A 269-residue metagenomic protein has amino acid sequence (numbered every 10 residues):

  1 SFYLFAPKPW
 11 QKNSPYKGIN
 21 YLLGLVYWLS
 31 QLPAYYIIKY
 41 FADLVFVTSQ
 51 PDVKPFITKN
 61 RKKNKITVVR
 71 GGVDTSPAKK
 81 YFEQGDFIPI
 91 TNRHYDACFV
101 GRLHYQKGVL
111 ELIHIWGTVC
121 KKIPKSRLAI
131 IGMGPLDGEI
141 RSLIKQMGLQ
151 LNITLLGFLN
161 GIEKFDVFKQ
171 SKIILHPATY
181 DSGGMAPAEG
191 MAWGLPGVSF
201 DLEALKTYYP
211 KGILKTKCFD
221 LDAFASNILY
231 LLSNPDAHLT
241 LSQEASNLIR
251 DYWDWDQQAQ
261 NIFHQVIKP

Functional and structural regions predicted by a protein language model:
Y21-V45: Membrane-proximal helix-turn-helix segments that form the acceptor-binding/catalytic region of lipid-linked
F46, P89-W116: Conserved donor-binding/catalytic core segment of Leloir-type glycosyltransferases
P51, G72: Carbohydrate-associated surface elements
R141-L159: Nucleotide-activated donor-binding/catalytic signature segment of Leloir-type glycosyltransferases, i.e., the conserved
T179: Aromatic "clamp/platform" in nucleotide-sugar-dependent glycosyltransferases that forms part of the donor/acceptor
P196-S199: Short hydrophobic beta-strand element within catalytic cores of glycosyltransferases and related nucleotide-activated
I213-D222, Y230-P235: Conserved acidic donor-binding segment of nucleotide-sugar-dependent glycosyltransferases
D236-I267: A charged, aromatic-enriched C-terminal amphipathic alpha-helix characteristic of glycosyltransferases across folds
